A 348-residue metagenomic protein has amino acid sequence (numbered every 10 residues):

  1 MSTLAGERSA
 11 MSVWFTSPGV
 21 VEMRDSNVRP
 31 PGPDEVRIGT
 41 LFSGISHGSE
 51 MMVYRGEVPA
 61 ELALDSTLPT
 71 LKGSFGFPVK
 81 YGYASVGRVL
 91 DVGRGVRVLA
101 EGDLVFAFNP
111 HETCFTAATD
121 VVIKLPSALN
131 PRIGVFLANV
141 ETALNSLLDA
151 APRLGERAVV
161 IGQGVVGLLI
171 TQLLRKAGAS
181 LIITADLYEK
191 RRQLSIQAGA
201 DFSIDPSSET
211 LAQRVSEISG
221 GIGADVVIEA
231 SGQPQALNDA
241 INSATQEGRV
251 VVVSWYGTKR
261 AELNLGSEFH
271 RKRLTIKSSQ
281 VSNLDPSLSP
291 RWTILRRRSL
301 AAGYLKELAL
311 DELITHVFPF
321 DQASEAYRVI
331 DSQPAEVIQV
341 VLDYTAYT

Functional and structural regions predicted by a protein language model:
M1-P78, T345-T348: Short N-terminal strand-loop motif that marks the start of NAD(P)H/FAD-dependent oxidoreductase cofactor-binding domains
S2-R8, G221, V251, G257 (+5 more regions): C-terminal capping/lid region of NAD(P)-dependent oxidoreductase domains
V79-F108: A glycine-/small-residue-rich N-terminal strand-loop-strand element that serves as the cofactor-binding glycine loop
F108-T119: A structural motif shared across PLP-dependent enzymes of the aminotransferase-like
N130-E209, Q213: Mid-domain Rossmann-like dinucleotide-binding core that forms the NAD(H)/NADP(H) cofactor-binding site
Q193, A198-K277: Glycine-rich cofactor phosphate-binding loops and adjacent beta1-alpha1 units of small-molecule cofactor enzyme domains
L263-I314: C-terminal substrate-binding/catalytic core of Rossmann-like NAD(P)-dependent dehydrogenases/reductases
